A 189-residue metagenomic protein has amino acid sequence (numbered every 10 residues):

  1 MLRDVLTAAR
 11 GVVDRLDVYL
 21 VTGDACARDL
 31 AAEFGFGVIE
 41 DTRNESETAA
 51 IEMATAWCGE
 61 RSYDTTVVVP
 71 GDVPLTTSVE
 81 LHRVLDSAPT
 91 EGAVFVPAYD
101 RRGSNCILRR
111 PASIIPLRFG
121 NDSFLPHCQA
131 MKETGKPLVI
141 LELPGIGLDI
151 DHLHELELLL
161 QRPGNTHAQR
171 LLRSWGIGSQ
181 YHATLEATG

Functional and structural regions predicted by a protein language model:
M1-R15: A short, N-terminal amphipathic alpha-helix
V13-G37: Acidic donor-binding segment of Leloir-type glycosyltransferases
R15, Y63, P89-A93: Short, high-confidence coil segments that cap the C-terminus of an alpha-helix and link into the following beta-strand
A32-T65, S123-F124: Short phosphate-binding loop-to-helix
P70-P74: The conserved acidic donor/metal-binding loop of glycosyltransferases
T76-R101: Conserved donor-nucleotide/metal-binding helix-loop-beta segment in metal-dependent transferases, i.e., the alpha-helix
R109-M131: Short, glycine-/small-residue-rich phosphate/pyrophosphate-handling segment
D122, Q129-G189: Conserved alpha/beta core of the MobA/IspD/sugar-nucleotide pyrophosphorylase nucleotidyltransferase superfamily
